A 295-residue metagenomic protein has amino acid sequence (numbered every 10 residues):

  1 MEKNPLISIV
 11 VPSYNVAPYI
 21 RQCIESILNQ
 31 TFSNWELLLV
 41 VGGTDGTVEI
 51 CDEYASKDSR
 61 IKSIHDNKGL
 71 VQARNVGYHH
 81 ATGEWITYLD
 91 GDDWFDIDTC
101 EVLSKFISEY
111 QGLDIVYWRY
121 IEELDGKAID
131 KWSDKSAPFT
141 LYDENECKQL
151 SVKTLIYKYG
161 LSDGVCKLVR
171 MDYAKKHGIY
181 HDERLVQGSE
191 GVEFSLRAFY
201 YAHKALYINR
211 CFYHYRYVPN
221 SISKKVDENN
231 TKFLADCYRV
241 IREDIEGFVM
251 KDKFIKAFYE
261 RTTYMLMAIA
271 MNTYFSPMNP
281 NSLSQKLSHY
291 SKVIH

Functional and structural regions predicted by a protein language model:
P5-S8, S26, E36, E193: Cell-envelope/extracellular polymer assembly enzymes that use nucleotide-activated donors
N15-N29: Short, well-formed alpha-helical segments that are part of the catalytic scaffolds of diverse glycosyltransferases
R21, D45-Y54, W94, D98: Acidic helix N-cap motif at the loop->helix transition within catalytic regions of sugar-transfer enzymes
S26, S33, V41-I50: A conserved acidic beta->alpha catalytic loop
H65-A81: Glycine-rich, basic loop-to-helix element that forms the pyrophosphate-binding segment of sugar-nucleotide handling
I86: Short aromatic/hydrophobic "clamp" motif used to bind/position activated sugar donors
G91-L206, Y213-N229: Donor-binding/catalytic cores of nucleotide-activated saccharide and glycerol-phosphate transferases/polymerases
H214-H295: C-terminal subregions of glycosyltransferases and related glycan-biosynthesis enzymes
